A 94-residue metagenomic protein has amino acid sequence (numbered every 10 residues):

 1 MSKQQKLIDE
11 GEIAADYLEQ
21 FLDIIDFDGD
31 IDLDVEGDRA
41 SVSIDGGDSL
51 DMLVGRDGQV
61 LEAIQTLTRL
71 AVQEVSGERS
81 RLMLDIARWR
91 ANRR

Functional and structural regions predicted by a protein language model:
M1-R94: RNA-contacting regions in translation and RNA-metabolism proteins, encompassing KH/S1 modules where present
